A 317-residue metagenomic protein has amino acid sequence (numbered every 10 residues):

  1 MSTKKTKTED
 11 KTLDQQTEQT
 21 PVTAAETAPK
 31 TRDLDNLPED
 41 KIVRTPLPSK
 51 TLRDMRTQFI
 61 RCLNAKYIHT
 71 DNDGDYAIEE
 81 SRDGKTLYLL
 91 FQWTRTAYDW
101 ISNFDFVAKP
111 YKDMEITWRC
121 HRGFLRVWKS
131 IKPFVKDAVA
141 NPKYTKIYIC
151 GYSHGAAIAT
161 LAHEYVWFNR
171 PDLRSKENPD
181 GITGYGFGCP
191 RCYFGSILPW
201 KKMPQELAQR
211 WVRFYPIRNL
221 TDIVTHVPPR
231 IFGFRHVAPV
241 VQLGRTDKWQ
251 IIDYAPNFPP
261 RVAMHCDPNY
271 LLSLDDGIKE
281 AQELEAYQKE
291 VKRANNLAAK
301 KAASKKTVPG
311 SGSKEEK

Functional and structural regions predicted by a protein language model:
K4-K7, D14-C150, H154-G312, E316-K317: Non-catalytic, mobile gating and regulatory segments of ester bond hydrolases
